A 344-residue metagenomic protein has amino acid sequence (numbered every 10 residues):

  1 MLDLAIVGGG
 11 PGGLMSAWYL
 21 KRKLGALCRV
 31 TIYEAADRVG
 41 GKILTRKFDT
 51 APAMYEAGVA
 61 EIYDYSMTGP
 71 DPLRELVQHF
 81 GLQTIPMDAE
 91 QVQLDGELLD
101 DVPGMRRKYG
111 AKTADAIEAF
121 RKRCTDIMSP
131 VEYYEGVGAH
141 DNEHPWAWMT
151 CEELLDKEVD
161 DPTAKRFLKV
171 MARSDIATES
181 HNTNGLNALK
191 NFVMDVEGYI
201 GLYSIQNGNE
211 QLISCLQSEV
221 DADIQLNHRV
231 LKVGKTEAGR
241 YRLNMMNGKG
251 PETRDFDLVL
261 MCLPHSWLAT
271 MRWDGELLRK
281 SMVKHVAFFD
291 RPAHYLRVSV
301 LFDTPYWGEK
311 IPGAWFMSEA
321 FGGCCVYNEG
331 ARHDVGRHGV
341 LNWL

Functional and structural regions predicted by a protein language model:
M1-L344: FAD-dinucleotide binding site
